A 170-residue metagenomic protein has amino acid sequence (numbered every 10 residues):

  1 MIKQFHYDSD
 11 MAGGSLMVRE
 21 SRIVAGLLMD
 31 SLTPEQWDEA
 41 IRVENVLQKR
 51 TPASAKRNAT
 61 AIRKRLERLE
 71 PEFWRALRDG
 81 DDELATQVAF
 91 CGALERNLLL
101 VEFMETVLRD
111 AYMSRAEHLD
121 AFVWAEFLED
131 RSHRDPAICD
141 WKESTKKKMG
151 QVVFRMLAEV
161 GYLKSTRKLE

Functional and structural regions predicted by a protein language model:
M1-V88: Eukaryotic partner-binding/assembly regions in large regulatory complexes
G14-M17, L32-T33, E95-V101, F127-R131: Helix-boundary capping/turn motifs
A89-C91, E95-H118: Positively charged, polyanion-binding regions of nucleic-acid-associated proteins
T106-L108, E126-F127, M156, V160-G161: Catalytic DNA-binding helix-loop module of base-excision-repair DNA glycosylases/AP lyases
L108, Y112, A116, S132-W141: Long, low-complexity intrinsically disordered regions
D120-P136: DNA-recognition alpha helix
C139-E170: Accessory, usually C-terminal, subdomains that scaffold auxiliary metal cofactors
